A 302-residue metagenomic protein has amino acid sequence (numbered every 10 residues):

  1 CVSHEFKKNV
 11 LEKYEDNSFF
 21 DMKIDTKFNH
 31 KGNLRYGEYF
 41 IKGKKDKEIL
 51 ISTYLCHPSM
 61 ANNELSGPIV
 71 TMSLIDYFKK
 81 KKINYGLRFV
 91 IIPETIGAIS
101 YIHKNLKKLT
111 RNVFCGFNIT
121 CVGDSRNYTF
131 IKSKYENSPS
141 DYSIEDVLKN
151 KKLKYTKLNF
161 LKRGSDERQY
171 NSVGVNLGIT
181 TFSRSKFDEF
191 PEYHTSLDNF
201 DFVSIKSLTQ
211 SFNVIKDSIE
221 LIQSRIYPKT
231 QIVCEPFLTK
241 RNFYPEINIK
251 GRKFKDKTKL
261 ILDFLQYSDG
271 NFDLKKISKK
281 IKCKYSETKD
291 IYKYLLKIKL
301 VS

Functional and structural regions predicted by a protein language model:
C1-S302: N-terminal hydrophobic/helix-forming segments and targeting peptides
